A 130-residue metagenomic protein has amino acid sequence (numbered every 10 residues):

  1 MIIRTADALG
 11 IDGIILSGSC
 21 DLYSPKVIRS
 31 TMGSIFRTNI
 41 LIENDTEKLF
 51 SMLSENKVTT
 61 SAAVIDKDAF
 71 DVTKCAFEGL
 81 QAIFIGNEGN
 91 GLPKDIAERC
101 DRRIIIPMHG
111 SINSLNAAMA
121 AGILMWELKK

Functional and structural regions predicted by a protein language model:
M1-F70: RNA substrate-binding interface of SAM-dependent RNA methyltransferases
A8-L9, S19, V27-I35, K94-K130: Structured adenosyl-cofactor binding patch, chiefly the S-adenosyl-L-methionine
N39, N44, N56, N87-N90 (+1 more regions): Detector for Asparagine
E55-K57, F77-I85, I123-K130: Short flexible/disordered coil segments
S61-I112: Active-site/ligand-binding-proximal alpha/beta "capping" segment
